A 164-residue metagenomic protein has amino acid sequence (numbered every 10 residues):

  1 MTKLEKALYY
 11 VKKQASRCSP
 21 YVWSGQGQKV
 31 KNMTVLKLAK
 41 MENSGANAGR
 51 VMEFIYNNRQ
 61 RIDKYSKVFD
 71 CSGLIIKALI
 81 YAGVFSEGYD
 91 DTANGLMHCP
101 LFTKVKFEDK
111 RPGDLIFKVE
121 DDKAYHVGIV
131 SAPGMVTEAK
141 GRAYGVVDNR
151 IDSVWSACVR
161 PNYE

Functional and structural regions predicted by a protein language model:
M1-V84, D121, T137-A139, N162: N-terminal capping segments
T2-K12, R61, I76, V84-V154 (+1 more regions): ...with weaker cross-activation on analogous glycine-rich loops/strands in unrelated enzymes
